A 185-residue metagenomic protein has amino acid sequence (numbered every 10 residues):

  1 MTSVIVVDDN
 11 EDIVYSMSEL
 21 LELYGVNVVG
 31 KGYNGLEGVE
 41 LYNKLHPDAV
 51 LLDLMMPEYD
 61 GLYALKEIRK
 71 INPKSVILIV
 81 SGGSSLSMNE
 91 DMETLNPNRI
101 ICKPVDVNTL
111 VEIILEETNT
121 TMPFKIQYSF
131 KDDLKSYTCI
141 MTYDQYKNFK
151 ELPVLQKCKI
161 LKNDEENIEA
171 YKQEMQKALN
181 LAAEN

Functional and structural regions predicted by a protein language model:
D8, D53: Active-site residues of response regulator receiver
E11-G30: Two-component/phosphorelay signaling modules centered on CheY-like receiver
N34-E37, D60-Y63: Acidic catalytic/metal-coordinating carboxylates
L45-L51: Active-site beta3 strand of CheY-like receiver
M56: Receiver (REC) domain active-site loop signature in two-component systems and cognate sites in sensor histidine kinases
Y63, S84-I101, N108, E112: Alpha4 helix (beta4-alpha4-beta5 surface) of REC/receiver domains from two-component response regulators
L110-T121: Receiver (REC) domain switch/output surface
